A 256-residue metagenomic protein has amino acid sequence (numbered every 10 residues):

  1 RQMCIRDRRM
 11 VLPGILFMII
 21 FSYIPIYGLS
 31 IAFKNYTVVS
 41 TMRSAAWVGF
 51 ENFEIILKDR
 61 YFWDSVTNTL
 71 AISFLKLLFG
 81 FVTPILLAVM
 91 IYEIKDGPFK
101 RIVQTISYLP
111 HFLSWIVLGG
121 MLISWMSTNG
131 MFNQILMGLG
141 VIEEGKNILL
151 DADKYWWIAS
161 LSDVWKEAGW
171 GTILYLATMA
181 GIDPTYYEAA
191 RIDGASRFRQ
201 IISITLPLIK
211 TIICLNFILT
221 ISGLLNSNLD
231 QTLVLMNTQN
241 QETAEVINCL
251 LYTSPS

Functional and structural regions predicted by a protein language model:
R6-S254: A structural signal for multi-pass alpha-helical bundles of membrane permease subunits that mediate small-molecule
